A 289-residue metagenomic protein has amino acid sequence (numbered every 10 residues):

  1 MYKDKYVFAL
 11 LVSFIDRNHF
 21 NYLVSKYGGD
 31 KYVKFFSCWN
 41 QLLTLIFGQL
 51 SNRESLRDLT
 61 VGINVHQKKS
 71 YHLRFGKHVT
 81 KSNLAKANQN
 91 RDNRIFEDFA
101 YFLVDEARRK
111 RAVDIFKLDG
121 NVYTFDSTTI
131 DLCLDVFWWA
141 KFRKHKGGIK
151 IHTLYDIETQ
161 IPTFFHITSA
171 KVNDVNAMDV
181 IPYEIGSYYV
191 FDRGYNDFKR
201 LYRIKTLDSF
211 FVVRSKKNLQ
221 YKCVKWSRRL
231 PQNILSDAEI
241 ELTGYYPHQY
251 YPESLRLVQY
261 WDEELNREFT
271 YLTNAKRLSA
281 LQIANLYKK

Functional and structural regions predicted by a protein language model:
M1-D58, Q89-R91, D98-F102, K117-D135 (+1 more regions): Single, function-defining residue in the core of a domain
S55-L73: DNA-recognition alpha helix
K69, N93-E97, E106: Short helix C-cap/helix-to-loop transition motifs enriched in small/turn-promoting residues
H72-N93: Major-groove recognition helix of helix-turn-helix-like DNA-binding domains
H78, D105-A107: Juxtamembrane/interface motifs at transmembrane-helix termini
D114: Noncatalytic carbohydrate-binding groove/subsite architecture in carbohydrate-active enzymes
A140: A glycine- and small-aliphatic-rich helix-loop capping segment at beta-alpha/alpha-beta transitions that lines
